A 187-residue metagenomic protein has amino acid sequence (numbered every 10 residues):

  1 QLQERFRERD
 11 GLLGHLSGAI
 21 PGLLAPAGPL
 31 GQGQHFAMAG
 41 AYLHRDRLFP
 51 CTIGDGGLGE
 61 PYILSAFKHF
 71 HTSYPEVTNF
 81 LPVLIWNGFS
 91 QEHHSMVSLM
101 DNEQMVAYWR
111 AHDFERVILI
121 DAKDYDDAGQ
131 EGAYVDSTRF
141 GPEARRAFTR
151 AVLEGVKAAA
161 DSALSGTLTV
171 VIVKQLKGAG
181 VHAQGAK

Functional and structural regions predicted by a protein language model:
Q1-Y74: Cofactor-binding active-site loop characterized by glycine-rich and histidine/acidic residues
G11-G22, R47-F49, V83-E92, H112-I120 (+2 more regions): Gly-rich Lys/Arg/Thr-decorated short loops/hinges at beta-loop-alpha junctions or inter-strand turns that position
L23-L24, S73-M100: A short, conserved beta-to-alpha structural element at the edge of catalytic cores that scaffolds binding
M38, E60-Y62, Q91-H93, G180-H182: Short helix/loop capping segments that flank catalytic or ligand/cofactor-binding pockets
L43-R47, F70-N79, R110-E115, A158-T167: Secondary-structure transition/capping motifs at alpha-helix termini and the adjoining loop/turn into the next element
I53-E60, L84-S90, K123-Y125, Q175-K177: Acidic, glycine-rich active-site loops and adjacent beta-strand->loop/helix elements that engage anionic groups
S98-R110, K187: Acidic, Ser/Thr-rich peripheral helices and adjacent loops at domain boundaries
Y108, D126-K187: Glycine/aspartate-rich loop-and-adjacent alpha/beta segment that forms the canonical ThDP
